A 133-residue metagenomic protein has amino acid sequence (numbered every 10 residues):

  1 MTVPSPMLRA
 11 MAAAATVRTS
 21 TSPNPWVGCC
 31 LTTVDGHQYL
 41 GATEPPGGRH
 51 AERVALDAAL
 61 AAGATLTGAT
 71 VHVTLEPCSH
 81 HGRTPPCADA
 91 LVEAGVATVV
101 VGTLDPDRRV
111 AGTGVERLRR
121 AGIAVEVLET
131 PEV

Functional and structural regions predicted by a protein language model:
M1-T21, V34, G82-V133: Zinc-dependent deaminase
P6-S22, E44-P46, R53-A64: N-terminal lobe of the biotin/lipoate ligase/transferase fold
P25, T43-R53, V71-A90, R109: Local cysteine-cluster metal-coordination motifs and their immediate loop/turn environment, predominantly Fe-S cluster
W26-D35: Short beta-strand scaffold segments in enzyme catalytic cores
D35-G36, P77: Short, internal active-site loops enriched in acidic
H37-A42: Structural signal for short hydrophobic segments within the conserved structured cores of catalytic domains across
L60-A61, T65-L75: Immediate flanking context of iron-sulfur cluster ligation sites
